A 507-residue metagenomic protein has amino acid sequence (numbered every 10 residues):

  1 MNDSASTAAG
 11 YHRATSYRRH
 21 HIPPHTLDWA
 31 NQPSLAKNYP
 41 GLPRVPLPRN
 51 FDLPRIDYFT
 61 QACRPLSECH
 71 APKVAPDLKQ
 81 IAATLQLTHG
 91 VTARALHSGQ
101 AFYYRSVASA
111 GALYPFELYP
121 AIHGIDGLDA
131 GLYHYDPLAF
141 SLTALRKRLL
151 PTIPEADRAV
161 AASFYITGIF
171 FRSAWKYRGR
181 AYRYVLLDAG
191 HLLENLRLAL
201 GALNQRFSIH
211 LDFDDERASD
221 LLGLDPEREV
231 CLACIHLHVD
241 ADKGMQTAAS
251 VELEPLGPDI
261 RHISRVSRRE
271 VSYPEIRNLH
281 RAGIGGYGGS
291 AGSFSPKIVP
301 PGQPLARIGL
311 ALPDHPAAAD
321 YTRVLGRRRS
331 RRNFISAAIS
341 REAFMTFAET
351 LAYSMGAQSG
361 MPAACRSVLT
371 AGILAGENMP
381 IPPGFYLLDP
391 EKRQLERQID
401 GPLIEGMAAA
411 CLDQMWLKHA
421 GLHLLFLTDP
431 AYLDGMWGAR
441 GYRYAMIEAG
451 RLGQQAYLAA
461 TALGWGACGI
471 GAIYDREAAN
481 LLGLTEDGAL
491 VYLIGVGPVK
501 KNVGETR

Functional and structural regions predicted by a protein language model:
M1-Q455, L463-R507: N-terminal accessory segments that position/regulate proteins before the catalytic core
A460: Short surface loop/edge beta-strand patches of beta-sandwich-type extracellular domains that form ligand-contact sites
